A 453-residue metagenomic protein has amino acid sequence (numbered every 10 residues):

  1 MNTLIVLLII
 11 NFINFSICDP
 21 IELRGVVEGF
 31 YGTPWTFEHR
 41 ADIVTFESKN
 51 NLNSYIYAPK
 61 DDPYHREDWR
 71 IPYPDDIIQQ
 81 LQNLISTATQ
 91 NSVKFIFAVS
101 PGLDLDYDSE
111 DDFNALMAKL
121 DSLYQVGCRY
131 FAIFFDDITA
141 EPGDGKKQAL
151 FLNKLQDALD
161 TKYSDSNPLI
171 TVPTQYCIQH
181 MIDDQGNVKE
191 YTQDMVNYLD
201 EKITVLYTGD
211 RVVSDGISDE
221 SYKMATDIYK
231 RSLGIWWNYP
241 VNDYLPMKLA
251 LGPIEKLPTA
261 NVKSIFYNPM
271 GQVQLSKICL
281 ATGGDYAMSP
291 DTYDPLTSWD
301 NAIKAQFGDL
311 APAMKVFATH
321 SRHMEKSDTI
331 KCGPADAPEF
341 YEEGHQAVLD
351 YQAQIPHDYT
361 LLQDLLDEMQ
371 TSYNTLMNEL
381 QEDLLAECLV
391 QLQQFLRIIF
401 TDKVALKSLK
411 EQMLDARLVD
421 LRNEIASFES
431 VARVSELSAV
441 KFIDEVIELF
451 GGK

Functional and structural regions predicted by a protein language model:
M1-T3, G452-K453: A positional/structural detector of protein chain ends, strongest at the extreme C-terminus and weakly at the extreme
N2-C18: Cleavable N-terminal signal peptides of Sec/SRP-targeted secreted and luminal proteins
S16-K119, Q125-R129, T161: Feature activates predominantly on carbohydrate-active enzymes
V27-F30, I138-S298: Catalytic-core regions of glycoside hydrolase
Y55-A58, F134, V205: Non-cysteine beta-strand/loop elements that form the S-adenosyl-L-methionine
A58-P63, D136, I399, L406-K407: Short, conserved active-site loops that position catalytic residues or coordinate cofactors/metal ions across diverse
R129-F131, F135-D137: Short, conserved phosphate-binding/catalytic loop or strand-edge motifs used in phosphoryl-/nucleotidyl-transfer
T292-K453: C-terminal functional modules
